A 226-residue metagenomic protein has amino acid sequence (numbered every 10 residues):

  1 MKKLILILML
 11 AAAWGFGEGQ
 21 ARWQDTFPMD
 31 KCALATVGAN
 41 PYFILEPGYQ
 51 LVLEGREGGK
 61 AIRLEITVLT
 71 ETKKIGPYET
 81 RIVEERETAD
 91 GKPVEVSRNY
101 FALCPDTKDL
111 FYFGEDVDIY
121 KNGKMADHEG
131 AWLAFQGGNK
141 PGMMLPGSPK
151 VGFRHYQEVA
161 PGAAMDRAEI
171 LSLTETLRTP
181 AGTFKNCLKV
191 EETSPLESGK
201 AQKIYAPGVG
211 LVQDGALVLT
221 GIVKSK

Functional and structural regions predicted by a protein language model:
L4-A12: Sec-dependent N-terminal signal peptides
A11-A21: Bacterial Sec-dependent signal peptides at the C-terminal "C-region" and cleavage site
G19-K226: Conserved functional acidic sites
